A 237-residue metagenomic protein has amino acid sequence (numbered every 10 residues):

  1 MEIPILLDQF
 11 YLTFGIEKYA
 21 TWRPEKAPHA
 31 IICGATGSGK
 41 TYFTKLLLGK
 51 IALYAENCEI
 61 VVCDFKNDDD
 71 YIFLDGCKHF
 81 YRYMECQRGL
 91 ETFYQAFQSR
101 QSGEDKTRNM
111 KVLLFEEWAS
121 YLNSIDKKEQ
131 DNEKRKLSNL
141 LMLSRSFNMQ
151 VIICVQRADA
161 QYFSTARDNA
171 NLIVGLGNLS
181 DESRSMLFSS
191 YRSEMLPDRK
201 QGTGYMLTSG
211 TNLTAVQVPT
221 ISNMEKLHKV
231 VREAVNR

Functional and structural regions predicted by a protein language model:
M1-V112, A119-N178, F188, L196-P197 (+3 more regions): P-loop NTPase catalytic phosphate-binding loop
W118, M206-S209: AAA+ P-loop ATPase catalytic core
S180-R184: Short gly/pro/ser/thr-enriched loop/turn and capping motifs at secondary-structure boundaries
R192-M206: Conserved C-terminal "switch" segment of AAA+ ATPases
T211-A215: Short, mixed charged/polar active-site loops that provide acid/base catalysis or chelate metal/phosphate cofactors
T220, M224: Short, charged phosphate-coordinating catalytic segments
